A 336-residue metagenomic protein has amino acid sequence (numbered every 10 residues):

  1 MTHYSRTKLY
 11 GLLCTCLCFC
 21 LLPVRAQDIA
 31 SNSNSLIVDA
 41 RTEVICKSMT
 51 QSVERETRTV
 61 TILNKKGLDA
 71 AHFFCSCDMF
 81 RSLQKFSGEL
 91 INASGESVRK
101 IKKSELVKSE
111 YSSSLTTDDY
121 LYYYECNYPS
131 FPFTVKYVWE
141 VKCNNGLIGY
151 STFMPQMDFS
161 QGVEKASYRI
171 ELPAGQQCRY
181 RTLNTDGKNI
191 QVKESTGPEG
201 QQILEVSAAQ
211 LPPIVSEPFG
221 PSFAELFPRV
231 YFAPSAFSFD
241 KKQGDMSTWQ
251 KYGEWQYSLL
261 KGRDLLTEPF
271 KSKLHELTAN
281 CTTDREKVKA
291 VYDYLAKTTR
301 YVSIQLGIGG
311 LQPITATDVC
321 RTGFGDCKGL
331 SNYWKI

Functional and structural regions predicted by a protein language model:
M1-D28: Bacterial Sec-dependent N-terminal signal peptides
Q27-S167, E268: Lumenal/extracellular ectodomains and adaptor appendage modules of the eukaryotic vesicle/secretory system
S52, P129, G162, D264-E268 (+6 more regions): Conserved structured core elements
R58, V135, Y168, V291 (+1 more regions): Cysteine-centered nucleophilic/redox motifs
F73-D78, F153-M157, L277, G310-F324: Conserved short loop/turn motifs at secondary-structure junctions
I91-A93, A209, L330: Generic beta-strand/beta-sheet core signal
Y120-E125, L260, L274-C281, A316-G325: Second-shell loop/turn segments in exported
K142-T152, D158-S160, S167-I308: Secretory-pathway-linked proteins and extracytosolic
